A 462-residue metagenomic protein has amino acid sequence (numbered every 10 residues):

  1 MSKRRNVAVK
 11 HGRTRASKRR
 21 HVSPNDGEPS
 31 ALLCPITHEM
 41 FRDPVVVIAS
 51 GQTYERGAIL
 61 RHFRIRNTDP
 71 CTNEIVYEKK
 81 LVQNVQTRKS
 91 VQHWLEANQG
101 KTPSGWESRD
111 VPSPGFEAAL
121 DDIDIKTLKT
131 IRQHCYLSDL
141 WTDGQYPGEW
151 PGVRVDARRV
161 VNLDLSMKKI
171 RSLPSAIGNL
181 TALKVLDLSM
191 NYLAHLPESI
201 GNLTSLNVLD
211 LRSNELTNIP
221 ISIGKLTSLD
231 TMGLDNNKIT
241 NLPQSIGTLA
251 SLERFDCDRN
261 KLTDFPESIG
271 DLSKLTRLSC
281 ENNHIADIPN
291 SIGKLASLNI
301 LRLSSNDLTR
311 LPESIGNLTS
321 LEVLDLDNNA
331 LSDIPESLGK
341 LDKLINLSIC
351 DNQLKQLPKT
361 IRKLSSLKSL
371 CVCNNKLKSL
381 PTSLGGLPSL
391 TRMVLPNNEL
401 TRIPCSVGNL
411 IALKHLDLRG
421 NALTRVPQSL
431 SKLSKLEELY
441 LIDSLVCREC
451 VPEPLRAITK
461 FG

Functional and structural regions predicted by a protein language model:
M1-A118, L165: Replace "small metal-dependent catalytic modules" with "small catalytic or cofactor-binding modules
H38, R42, L60-R64, P70-N73 (+16 more regions): Amphipathic alpha-helical interaction motifs in eukaryotic regulatory proteins
Q133-S172: LRR flanking "cap" motifs
W150, L173-A176, L196-S199, I219-I221 (+10 more regions): The feature encodes a structural signal of leucine-rich repeats
A157, N179-A182, N202-L206, G224-S228 (+10 more regions): Leucine-rich repeat
V161-L165, L186-L188, L206-L211, L229-L234 (+10 more regions): Conserved hydrophobic beta-strand positions in leucine-rich repeat
H415-G462: Leucine-rich solenoid repeat scaffolds
